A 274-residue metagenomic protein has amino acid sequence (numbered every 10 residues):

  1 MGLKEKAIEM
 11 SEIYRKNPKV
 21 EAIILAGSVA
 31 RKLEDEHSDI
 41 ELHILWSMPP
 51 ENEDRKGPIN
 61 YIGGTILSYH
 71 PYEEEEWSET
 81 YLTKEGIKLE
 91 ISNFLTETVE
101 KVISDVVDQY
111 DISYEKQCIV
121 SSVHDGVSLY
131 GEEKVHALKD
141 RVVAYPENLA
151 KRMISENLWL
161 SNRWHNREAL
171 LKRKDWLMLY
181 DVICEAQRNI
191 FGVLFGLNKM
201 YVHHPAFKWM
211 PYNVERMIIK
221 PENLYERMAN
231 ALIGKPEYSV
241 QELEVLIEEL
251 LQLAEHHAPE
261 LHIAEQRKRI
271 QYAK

Functional and structural regions predicted by a protein language model:
M1-I24: Helical scaffold of the NTase/Pol beta-like nucleotidyltransferase catalytic core
L3, I112-K116, V127-G131, M217 (+2 more regions): Intrinsic-disorder-associated interaction segments
I24-G63, E74-N93: Catalytic metal-binding acidic patch
A30-R31, T96, Y201-V202: Short, solvent-exposed loop/turn segments at secondary-structure junctions
D35-H37, V102-D105, F207-K208: Short aromatic-enriched loop/helix-cap "lid" or pocket-rim segments at secondary-structure transitions that line
Y61-L171: Conserved NTP/Mg2+-binding pocket subregion across the NTase superfamily
H136-K274: Conserved nucleotidyltransferase catalytic core and NTase-mimicking acidic/glycine-rich helix/loop elements in nucleic
